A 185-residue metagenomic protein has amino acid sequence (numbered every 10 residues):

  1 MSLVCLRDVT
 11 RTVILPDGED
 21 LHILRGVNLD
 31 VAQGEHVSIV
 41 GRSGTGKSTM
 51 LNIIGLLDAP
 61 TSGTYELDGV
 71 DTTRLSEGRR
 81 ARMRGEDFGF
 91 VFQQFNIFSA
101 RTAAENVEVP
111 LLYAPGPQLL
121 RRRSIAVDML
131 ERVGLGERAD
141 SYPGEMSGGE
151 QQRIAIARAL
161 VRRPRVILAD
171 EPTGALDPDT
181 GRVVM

Functional and structural regions predicted by a protein language model:
L3-M185: ABC family nucleotide-binding domain
